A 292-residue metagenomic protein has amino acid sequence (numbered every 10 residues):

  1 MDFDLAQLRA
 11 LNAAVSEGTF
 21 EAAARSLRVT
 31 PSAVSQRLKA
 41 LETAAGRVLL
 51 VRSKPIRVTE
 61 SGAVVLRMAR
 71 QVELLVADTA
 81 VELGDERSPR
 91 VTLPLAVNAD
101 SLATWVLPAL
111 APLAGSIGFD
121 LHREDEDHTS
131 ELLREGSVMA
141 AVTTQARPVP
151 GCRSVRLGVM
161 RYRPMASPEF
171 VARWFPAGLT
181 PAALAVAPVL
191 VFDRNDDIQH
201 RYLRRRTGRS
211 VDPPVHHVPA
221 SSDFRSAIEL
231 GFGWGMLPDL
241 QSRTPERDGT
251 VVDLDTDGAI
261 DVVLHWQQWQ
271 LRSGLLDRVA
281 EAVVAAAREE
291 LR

Functional and structural regions predicted by a protein language model:
L8, A44-A45, G62-R87, V283: Alpha-helical linker/hinge and terminal dimerization helices associated with HTH transcriptional regulators
N12-R28: Short helix-boundary/capping micro-motifs
T30, R37: Residues within the DNA-recognition helix of helix-turn-helix
A40-E60: A short LG(V/I)-centered, amphipathic sequence patch enriched for acidic residue(s) preceding the LG motif
S88-P150: Central regulatory/effector-binding core of bacterial HTH transcription factors
M139-T143, G233-P238: Paired acidic/hydrophobic, glycine-rich loop segments that form the ligand-binding mouth/hinge of periplasmic-binding
R153-F232, Q241, E246-A259, E289: C-terminal regulatory
D255-R292: A late-sequence structural motif
